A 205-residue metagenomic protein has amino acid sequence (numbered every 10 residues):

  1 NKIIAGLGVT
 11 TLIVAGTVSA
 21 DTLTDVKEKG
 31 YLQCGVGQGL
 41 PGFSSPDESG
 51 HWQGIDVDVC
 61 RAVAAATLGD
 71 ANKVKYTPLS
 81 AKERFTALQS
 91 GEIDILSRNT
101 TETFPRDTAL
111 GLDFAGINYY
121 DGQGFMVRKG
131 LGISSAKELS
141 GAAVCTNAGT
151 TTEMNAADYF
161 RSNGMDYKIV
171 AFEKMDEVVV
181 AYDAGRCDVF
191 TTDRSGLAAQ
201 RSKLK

Functional and structural regions predicted by a protein language model:
I3-G8, V18-K75: N-terminal hydrophobic or amphipathic helices and topogenic motifs
I13-V14: Gram-negative bacterial Sec-dependent N-terminal signal peptides
K27-E28, Q89, K137-S140, V180-D183 (+1 more regions): Alpha-helix boundary recognition
L32-Q33, G69-N72, Q89-R98, A142-A143 (+1 more regions): Alpha-to-beta junction loops
Q33-G42, W52-T67, T101-E102, D121-V179 (+1 more regions): Bilobed "Venus flytrap"/periplasmic-binding protein-like clamshell domains and structurally analogous long
R61, A65, K73-E138: Acidic, polar ligand-binding/catalytic clefts
E83, N99-A109, N155-S162, A181-K205: A ligand-binding cleft/hinge motif common to bilobed small-molecule-binding domains
